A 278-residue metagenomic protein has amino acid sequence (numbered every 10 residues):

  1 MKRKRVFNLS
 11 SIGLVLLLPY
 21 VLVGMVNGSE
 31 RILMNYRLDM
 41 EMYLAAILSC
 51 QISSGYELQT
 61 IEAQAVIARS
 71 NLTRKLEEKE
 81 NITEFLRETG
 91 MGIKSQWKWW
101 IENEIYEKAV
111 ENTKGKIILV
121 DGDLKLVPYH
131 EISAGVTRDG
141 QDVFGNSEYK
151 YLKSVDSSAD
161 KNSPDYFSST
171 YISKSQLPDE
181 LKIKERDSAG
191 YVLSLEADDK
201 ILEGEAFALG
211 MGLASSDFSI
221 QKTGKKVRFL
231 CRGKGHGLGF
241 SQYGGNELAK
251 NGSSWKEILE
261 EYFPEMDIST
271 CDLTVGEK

Functional and structural regions predicted by a protein language model:
M1-K278: Conserved, single-site charged/polar hotspot
